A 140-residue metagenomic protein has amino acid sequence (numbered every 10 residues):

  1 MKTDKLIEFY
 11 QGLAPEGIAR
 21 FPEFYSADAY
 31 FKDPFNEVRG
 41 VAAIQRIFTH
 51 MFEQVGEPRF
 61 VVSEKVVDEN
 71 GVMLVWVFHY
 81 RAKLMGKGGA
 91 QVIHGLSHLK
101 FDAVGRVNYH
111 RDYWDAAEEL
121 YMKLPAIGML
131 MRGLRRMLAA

Functional and structural regions predicted by a protein language model:
M1-E16, F24: Short, aromatic-enriched amphipathic alpha-helices that serve as compact interaction elements
T3, A19-E23, A27-G71: A solvent-exposed, acidic/Ser-Thr-rich amphipathic alpha-helical stretch
K5-G12, P34, V62, H94-L96: Short, charged low-complexity linear motifs
F9-Y10, F21-Y25, Y30-F31, F35 (+5 more regions): Aromatic side chains
E53-R59, S63-A140: A beta-strand edge to alpha-helix "cap/lid" segment located at domain peripheries
